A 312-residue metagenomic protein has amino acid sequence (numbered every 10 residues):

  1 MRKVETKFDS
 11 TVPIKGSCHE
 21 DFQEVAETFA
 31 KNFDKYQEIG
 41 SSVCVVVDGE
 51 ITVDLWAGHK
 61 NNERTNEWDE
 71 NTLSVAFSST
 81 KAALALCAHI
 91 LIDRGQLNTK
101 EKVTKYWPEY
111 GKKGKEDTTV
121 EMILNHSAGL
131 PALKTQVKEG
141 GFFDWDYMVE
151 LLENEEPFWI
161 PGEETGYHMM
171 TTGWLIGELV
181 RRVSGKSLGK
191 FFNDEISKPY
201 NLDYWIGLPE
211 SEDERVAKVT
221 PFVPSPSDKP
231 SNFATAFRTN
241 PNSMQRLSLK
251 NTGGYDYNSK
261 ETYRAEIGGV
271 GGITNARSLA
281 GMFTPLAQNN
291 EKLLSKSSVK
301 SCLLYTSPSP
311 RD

Functional and structural regions predicted by a protein language model:
E5-I14: Short, contiguous pre-domain boundary segments
P13-A76, N98: Short, conserved catalytic-motif segment at the N-terminal edge
Q23, F29-A30, G49, L73-E101 (+2 more regions): Active-site SXXK
D69-N71, E155-G162, T172-W174, S259-G268: Flexible glycine/proline-enriched surface loops and loop-helix/loop-strand junctions
E70, V75-S79, D93-T135, E153-N154 (+3 more regions): Active-site helix/loop module of the DD-peptidase/beta-lactamase fold, centered on the serine-lysine SxxK catalytic
H126, T172-L179, E266, V270-N290: Active-site-proximal alpha-helical segments within enzyme catalytic domains
D213-I273: A small/polar active-site loop signature that marks catalytic segments
Y305-D312: Conserved small/polar residues in nucleotide/adenosyl-binding loops
